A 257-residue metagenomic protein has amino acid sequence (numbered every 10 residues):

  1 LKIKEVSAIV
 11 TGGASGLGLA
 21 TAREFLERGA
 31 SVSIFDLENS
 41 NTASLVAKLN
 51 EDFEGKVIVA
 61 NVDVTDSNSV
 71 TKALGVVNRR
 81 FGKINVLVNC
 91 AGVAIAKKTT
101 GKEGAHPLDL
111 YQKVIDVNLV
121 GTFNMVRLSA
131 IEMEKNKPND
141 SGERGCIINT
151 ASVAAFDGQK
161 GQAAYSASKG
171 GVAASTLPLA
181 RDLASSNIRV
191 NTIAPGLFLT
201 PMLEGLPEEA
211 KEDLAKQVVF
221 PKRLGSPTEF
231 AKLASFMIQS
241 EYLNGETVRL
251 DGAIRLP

Functional and structural regions predicted by a protein language model:
K2-S33: Canonical Rossmann dinucleotide-binding motif of NAD(H)/NADP(H)-dependent dehydrogenases/reductases, specifically
T71, A94-Q112, I131, K135-S141 (+2 more regions): Conserved mid-core segment of classical short-chain dehydrogenase/reductases
V93, G104-N124, I147-I148, Y165 (+1 more regions): Catalytic Tyr-X3-Lys loop
D116, E209-E229: Catalytic Tyr-x(3-8)-Lys segment
I131, A180-D182: Alpha-helical segment proximal to the catalytic Tyr-Lys
S152: Residue(s) in the substrate-gating loop at a strand-loop-helix junction that position the organic substrate next
A184, R189, L243-E246: Short, small/polar-rich loop/turn modules that mediate ligand/substrate recognition or access, typified
S226-L250, R255: C-terminal substrate-recognition "lid" of short-chain dehydrogenase/reductases
